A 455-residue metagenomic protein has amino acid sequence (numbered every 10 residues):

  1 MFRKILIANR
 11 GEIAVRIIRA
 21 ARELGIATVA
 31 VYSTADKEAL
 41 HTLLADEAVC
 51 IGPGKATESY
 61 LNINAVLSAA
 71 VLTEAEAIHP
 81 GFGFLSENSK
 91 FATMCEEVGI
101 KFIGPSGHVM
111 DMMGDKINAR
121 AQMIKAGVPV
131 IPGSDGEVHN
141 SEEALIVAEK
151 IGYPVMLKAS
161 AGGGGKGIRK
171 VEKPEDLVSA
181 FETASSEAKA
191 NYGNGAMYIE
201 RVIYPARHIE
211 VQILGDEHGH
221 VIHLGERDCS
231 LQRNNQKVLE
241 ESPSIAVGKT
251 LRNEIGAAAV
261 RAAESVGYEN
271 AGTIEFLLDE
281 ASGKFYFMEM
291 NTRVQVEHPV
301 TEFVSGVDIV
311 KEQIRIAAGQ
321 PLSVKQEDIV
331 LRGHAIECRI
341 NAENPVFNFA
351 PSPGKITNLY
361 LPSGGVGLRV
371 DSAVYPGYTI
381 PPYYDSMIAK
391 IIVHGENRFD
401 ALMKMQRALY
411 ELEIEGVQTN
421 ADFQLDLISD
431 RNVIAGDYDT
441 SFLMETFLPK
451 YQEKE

Functional and structural regions predicted by a protein language model:
M1-A126, V138-I146: ATP-binding N-terminal substructure of ATP-dependent carboxylate-amine bond-forming enzymes
F2, G114, M156-K158, Q418: Generic N-terminal leader/processing signal
I7-L24, A48-C50, V71-T73, E96 (+5 more regions): ATP-dependent carboxylate activation and anion-phosphoryl transfer catalytic cores that bind Mg-ATP to form
T57-E58, M110, G167, H298-V300: A generic structural signal for short coil/turn motifs at secondary-structure boundaries
G133-S134: Conserved beta3 strand of the protein kinase N-lobe
I146-M156: Acidic/histidine-enriched active-site and ligand-binding environments that engage anionic O-linkages
